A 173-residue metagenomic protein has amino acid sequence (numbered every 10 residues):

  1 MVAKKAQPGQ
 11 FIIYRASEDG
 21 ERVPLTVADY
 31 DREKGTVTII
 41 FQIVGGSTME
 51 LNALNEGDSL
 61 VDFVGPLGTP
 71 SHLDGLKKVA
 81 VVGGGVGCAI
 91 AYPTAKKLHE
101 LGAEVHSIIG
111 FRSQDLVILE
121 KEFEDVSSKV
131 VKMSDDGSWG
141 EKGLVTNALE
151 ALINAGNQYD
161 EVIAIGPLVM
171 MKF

Functional and structural regions predicted by a protein language model:
M1-E56: Ferredoxin-reductase
G46-F173: FNR/FR-type flavoprotein reductase catalytic core
